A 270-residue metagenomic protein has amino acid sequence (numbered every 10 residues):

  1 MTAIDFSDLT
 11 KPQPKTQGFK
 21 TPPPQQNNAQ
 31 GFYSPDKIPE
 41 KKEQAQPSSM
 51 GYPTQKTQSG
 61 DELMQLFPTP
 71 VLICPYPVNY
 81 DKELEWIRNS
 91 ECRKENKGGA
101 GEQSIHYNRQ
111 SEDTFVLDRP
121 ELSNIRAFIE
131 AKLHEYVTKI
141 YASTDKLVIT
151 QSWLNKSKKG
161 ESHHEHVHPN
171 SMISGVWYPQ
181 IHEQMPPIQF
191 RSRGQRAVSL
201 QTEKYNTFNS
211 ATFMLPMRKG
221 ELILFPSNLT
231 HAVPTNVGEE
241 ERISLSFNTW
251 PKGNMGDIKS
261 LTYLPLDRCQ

Functional and structural regions predicted by a protein language model:
T2-D8, F19, G31, P35-T69: Fe(II)/2-oxoglutarate
Q46-Y141, S162, Y263-R268: Non-heme Fe(II)/2-oxoglutarate
A142-S152: A short coil-to-beta-strand element that immediately follows conserved catalytic motifs
N155-L224, N254-Y263: Catalytic core of non-heme Fe(II) oxygenases with the double-stranded beta-helix
H163-H166, H231-G238: Short beta-strand His + acidic residue motifs that chelate non-heme Fe in jelly-roll/DSBH and cupin folds
E241-S244, T249-Q270: Non-heme Fe(II)/2-oxoglutarate
